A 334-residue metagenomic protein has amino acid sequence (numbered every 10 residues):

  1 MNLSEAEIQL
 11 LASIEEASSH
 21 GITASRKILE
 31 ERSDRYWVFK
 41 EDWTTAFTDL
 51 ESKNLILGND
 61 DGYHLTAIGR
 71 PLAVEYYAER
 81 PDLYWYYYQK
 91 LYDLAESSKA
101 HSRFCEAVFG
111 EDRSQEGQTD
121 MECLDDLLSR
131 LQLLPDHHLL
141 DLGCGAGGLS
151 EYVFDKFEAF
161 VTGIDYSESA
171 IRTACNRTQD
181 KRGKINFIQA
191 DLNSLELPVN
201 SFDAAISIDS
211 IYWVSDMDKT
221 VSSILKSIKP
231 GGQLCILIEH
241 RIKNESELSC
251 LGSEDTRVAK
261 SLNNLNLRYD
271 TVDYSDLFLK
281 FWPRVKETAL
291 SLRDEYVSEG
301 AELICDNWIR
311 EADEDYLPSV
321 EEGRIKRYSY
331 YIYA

Functional and structural regions predicted by a protein language model:
G58-N59, Y63-A107: N-terminal, positively charged/glycine-rich alpha-helical extensions of SAM-dependent methyltransferases
G117-P135: Conserved alpha-helix/loop element of class I SAM-dependent methyltransferases that forms part of the SAM/SAH-binding
L140-L142, A146-S194: Class I SAM-dependent methyltransferase SAM/SAH-binding core
N193-A205: A short acidic, Gly/Pro-enriched loop at the edge of an enzyme's catalytic core that lines a small-molecule cofactor
A204-D216: A short SAM/SAH-binding and catalytic strip from SAM-dependent methyltransferases
D218-Q233: A short glycine-rich, Lys/Arg-flanked "PGG" loop and its adjoining helix->strand segment in the class I
C235-R257: Conserved class I S-adenosyl-L-methionine
D273-A334: Conserved Class I S-adenosyl-L-methionine
